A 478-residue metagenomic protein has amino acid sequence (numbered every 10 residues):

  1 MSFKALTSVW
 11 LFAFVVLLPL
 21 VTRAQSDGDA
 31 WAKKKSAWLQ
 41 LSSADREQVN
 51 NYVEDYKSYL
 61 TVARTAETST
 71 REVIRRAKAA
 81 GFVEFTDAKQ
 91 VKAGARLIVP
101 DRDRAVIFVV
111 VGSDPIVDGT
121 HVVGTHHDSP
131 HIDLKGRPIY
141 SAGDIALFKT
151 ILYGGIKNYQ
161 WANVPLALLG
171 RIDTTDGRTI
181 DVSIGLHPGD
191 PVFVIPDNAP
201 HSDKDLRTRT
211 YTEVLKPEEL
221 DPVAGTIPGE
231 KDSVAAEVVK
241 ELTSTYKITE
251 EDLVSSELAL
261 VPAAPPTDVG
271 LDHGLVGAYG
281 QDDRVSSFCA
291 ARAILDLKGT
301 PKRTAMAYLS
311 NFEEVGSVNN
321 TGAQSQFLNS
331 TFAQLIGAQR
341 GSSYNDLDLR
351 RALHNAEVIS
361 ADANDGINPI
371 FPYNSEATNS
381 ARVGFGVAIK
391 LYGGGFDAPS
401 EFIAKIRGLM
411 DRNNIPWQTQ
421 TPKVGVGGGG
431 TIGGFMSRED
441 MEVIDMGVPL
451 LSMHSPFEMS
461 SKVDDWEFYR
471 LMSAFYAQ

Functional and structural regions predicted by a protein language model:
M1-W10: Bacterial N-terminal signal peptides that target proteins for export
V9-P19: Bacterial N-terminal signal peptides
V21-Q478: N-terminal hydrophobic/helix-forming segments and targeting peptides
